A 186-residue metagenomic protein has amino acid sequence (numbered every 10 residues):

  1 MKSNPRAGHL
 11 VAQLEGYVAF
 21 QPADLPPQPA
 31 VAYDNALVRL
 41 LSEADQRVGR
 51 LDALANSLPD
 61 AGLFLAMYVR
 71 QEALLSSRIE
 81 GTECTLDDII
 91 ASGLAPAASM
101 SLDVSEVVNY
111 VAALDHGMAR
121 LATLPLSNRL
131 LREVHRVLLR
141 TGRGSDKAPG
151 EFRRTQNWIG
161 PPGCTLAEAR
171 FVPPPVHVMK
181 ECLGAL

Functional and structural regions predicted by a protein language model:
M1-L186: FIC/Doc superfamily catalytic core
